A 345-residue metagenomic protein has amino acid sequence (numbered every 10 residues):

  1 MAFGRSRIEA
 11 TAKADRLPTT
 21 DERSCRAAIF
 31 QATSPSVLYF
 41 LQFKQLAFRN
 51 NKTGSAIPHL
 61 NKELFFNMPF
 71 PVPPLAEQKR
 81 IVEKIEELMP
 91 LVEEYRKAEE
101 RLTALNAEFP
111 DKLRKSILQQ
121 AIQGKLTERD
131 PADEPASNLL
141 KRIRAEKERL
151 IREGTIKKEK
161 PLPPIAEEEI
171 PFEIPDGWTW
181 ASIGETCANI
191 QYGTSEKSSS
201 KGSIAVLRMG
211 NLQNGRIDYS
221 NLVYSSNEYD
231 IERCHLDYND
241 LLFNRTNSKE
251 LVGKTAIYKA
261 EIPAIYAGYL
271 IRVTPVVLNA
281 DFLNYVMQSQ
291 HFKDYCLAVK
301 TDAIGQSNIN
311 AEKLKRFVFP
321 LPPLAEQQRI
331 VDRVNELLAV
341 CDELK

Functional and structural regions predicted by a protein language model:
M1, E22, N50, P164-E169 (+2 more regions): Sequence-specific dsDNA recognition surfaces
M1-K44, T53-G54, H59-N61, F65 (+4 more regions): A short beta-sheet element
S24-I29, F66-V72, I170-I174, I271-P275 (+1 more regions): Short, well-ordered beta-strand elements within core beta-sheets of diverse protein domains
V37, Q78-I81, V273, L283 (+1 more regions): Interdomain signal-transducing alpha-helices
L75, K79, A98-E100, S116 (+4 more regions): Non-catalytic DNA-recognition/assembly elements of restriction-modification systems
M89-D133, S137, E148, E336-K345: Short amphipathic coiled-coil heptad-repeat segments
K141-E185: Cys/His-rich finger/ribbon microdomains and the adjacent scaffold used for macromolecule binding/structural
